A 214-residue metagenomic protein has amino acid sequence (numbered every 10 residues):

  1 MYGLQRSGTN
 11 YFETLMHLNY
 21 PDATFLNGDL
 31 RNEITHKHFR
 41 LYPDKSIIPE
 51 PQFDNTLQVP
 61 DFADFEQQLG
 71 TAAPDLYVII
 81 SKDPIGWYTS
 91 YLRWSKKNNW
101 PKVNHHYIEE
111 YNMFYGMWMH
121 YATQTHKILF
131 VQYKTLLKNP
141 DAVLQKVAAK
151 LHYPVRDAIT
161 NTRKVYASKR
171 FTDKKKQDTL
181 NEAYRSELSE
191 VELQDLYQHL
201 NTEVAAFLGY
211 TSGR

Functional and structural regions predicted by a protein language model:
M1-T56: PAPS-dependent sulfotransferase catalytic core
R6-T9, I108, L137, D141 (+3 more regions): Generic detection of long, well-ordered alpha-helical segments
S7-E13, E33-I34, I85-S90, L137-D141 (+1 more regions): Short catalytic/ligand-binding loop motif for oxyanion handling, primarily in non-cytosolic enzymes, centered on
Y11, L15, N19, M117-Y121 (+3 more regions): Amphipathic alpha-helical segments that form well-ordered structural scaffolds and often line/cohere around active
Y20, T24, A122, H152-V155 (+1 more regions): Secondary-structure transition/hinge residues
A23, N27, N98-N99, A158 (+1 more regions): Secondary-structure transition/capping residues
P60-A158, F171-E182: PAPS-dependent sulfotransferase catalytic domain
L92, A149, Y153-R214: PAPS-dependent sulfotransferases, especially Golgi type II membrane carbohydrate sulfotransferases
